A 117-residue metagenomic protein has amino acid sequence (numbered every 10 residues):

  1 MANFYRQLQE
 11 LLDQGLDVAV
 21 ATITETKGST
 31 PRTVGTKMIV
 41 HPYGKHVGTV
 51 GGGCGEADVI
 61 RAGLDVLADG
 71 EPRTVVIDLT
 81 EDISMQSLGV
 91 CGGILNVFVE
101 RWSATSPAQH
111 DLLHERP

Functional and structural regions predicted by a protein language model:
M1-P117: Segments forming oxygen-rich coordination pockets for charged ligands
